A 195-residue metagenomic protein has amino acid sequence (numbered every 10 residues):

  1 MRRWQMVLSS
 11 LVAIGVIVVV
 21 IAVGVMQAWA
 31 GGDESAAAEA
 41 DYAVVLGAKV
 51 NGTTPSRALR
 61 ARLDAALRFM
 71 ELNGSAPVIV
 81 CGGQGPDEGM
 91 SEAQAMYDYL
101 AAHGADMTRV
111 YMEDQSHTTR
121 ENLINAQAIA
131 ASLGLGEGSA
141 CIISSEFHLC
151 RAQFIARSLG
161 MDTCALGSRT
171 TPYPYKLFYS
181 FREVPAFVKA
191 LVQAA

Functional and structural regions predicted by a protein language model:
M1-R2, P174: Juxtamembrane/transmembrane-helix boundary motifs in multi-pass membrane proteins
R2-S35: N-terminal type II signal-anchor transmembrane helix that functions as the membrane-insertion/stop-transfer segment
V25-S180: A structural signal for short, hydrophobic/glycine-enriched beta-strand patches
K176-A195: A transmembrane-helix-recognition feature enriched in membrane-embedded lipid enzymes and envelope glyco-/phospholipid
